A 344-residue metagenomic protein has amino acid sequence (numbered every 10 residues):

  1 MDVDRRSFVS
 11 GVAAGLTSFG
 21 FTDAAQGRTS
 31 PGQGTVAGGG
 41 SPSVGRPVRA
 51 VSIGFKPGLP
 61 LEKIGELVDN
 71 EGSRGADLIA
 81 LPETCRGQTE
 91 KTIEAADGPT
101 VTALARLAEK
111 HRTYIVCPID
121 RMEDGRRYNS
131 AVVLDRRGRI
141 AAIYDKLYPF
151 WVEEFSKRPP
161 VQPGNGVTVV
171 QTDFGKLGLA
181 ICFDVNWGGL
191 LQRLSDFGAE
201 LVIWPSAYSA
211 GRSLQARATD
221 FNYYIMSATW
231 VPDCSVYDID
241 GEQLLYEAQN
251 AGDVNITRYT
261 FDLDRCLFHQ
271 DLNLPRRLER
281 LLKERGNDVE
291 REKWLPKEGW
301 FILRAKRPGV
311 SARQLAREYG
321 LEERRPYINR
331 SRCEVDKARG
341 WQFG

Functional and structural regions predicted by a protein language model:
D2, S7-T29: N-terminal export signals
T22-S52, L59-E62: C-terminal segment of N-terminal export signals and the immediately downstream linker at the start of the mature
P47-G58, K176-D184, I203: Active-site-proximal beta-strand elements of phosphoester/diester hydrolases
R49, S130, D233: Conserved beta-strand and immediately adjacent loop positions that scaffold enzyme active sites
L61-R137, S209, S213, D220-Y223: Cys-nucleophile CN-hydrolase/nitrilase-fold catalytic domain and related Cys-dependent amidase chemistry that acts on
L78, A96-V116, V185-W294, I302: CN hydrolase (nitrilase-like) catalytic-core segments centered on the catalytic cysteine and neighboring Lys/Glu
E123-F197, R212, A216, D220 (+1 more regions): Active-site catalytic loop in hydrolytic enzyme cores
D264-G344: A short C-terminal boundary segment appended to hydrolase-like catalytic domains
